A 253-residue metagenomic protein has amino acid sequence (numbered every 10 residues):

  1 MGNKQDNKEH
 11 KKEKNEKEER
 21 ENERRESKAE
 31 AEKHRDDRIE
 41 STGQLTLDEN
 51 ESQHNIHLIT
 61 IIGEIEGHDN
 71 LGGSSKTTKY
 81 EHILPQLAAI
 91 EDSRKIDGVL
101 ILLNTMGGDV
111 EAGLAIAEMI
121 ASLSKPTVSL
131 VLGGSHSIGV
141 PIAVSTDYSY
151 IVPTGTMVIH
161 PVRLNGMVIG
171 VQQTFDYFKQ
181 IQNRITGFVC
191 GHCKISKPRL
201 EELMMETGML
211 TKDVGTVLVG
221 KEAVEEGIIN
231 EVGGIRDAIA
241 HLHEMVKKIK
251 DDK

Functional and structural regions predicted by a protein language model:
M1-L130, G134-V140, S145-H160, L164-K253: N-terminal organellar transit peptides
